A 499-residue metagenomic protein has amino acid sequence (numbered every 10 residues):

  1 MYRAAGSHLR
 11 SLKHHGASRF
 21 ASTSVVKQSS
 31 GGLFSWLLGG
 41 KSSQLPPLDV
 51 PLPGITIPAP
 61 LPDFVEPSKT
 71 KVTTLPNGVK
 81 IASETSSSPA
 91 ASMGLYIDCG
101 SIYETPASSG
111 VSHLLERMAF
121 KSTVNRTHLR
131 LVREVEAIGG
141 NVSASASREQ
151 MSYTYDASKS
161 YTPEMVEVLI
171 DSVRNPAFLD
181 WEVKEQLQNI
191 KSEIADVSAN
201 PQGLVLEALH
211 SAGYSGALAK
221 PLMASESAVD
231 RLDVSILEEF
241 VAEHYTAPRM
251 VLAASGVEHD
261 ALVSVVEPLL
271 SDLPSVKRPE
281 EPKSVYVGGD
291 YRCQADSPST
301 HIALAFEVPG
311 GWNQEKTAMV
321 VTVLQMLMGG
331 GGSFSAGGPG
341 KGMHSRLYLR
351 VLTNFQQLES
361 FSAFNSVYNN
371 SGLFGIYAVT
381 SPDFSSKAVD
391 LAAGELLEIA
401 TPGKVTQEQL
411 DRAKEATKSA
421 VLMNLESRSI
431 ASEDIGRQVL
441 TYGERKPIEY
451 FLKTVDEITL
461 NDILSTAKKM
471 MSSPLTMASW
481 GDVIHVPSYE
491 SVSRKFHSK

Functional and structural regions predicted by a protein language model:
Y2-G54, T74, K121-V285, Y291-A303 (+3 more regions): Charge-rich, well-structured scaffold segments of protease-associated domains
F34-A91: N- or domain-start disorder-to-order transition segments that initiate the globular core
F64-P67, S284-G288: Short solvent-exposed loop/turn micro-motifs enriched in small/polar/acidic residues
K71, S112, D230, T317 (+1 more regions): Residues that recognize and position ribonucleotide moieties
G78, T85-V135, L209, E315-G329: Active/ligand-binding-proximal structured segments within catalytic/core domains that scaffold catalytic residues
G331-P339: Short, flexible/disordered intra-domain loops and linkers
G342: Conserved phosphate-interacting/catalytic interface
